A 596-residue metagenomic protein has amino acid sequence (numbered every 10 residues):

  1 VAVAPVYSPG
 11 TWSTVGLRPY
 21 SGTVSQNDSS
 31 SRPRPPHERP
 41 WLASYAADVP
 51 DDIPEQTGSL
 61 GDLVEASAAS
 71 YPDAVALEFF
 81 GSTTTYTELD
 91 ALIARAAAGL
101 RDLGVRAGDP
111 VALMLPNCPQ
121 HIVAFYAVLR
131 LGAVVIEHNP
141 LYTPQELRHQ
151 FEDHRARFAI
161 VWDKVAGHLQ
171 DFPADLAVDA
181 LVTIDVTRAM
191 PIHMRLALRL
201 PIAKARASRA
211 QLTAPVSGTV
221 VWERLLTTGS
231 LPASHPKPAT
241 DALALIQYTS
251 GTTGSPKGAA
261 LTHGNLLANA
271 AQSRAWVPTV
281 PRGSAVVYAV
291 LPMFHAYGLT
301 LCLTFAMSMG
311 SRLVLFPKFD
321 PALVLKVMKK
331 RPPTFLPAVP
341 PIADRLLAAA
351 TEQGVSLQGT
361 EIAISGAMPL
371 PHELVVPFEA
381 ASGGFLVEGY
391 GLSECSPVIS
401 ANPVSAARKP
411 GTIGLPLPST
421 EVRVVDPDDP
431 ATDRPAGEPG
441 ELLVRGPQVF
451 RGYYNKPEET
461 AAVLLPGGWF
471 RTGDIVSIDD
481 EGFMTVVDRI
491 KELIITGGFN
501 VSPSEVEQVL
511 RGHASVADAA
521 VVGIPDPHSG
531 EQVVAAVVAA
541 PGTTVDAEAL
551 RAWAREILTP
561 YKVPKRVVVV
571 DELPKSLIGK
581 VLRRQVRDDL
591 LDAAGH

Functional and structural regions predicted by a protein language model:
S21-S30, D102-L103, R130-R224, P541-T543 (+1 more regions): Structural core segment of the AMP-binding/adenylate-forming
P54-Q56, E65, D73-C118, I122-Y126 (+1 more regions): Conserved AMP-binding/adenylate-forming core of the ANL superfamily
L100-V105, G229-A242, I246-A289, M309-S311 (+1 more regions): Conserved adenylate-forming
Y142, H149, V161-K164, G446 (+7 more regions): AMP-binding/adenylate-forming catalytic core of the ANL superfamily
L267-V286, F294-F335, A348-A350: Conserved AMP-binding/adenylation subdomain of ANL enzymes
P333-A338, L347-R408, E421, A431: Gly/Ser/Thr-rich phosphate-binding loop
Y390, R423-L443, A462, D480-E481 (+2 more regions): Conserved beta-loop-beta connector loops within the AMP-binding
L415-S419, P430-V463, V501: Conserved ATP/PPi-binding loop(s) of AMP-dependent carboxylate-activating enzymes
